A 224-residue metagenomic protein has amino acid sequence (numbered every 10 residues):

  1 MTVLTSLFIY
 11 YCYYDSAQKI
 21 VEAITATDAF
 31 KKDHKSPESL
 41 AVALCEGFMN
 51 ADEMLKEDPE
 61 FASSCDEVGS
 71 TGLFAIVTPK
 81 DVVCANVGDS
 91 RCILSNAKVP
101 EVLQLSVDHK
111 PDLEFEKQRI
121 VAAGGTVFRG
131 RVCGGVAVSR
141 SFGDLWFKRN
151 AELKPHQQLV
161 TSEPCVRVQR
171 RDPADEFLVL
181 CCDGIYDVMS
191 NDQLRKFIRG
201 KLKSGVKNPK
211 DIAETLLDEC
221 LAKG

Functional and structural regions predicted by a protein language model:
M1-G224: PP2C/PPM-type serine/threonine phosphatase catalytic domain
